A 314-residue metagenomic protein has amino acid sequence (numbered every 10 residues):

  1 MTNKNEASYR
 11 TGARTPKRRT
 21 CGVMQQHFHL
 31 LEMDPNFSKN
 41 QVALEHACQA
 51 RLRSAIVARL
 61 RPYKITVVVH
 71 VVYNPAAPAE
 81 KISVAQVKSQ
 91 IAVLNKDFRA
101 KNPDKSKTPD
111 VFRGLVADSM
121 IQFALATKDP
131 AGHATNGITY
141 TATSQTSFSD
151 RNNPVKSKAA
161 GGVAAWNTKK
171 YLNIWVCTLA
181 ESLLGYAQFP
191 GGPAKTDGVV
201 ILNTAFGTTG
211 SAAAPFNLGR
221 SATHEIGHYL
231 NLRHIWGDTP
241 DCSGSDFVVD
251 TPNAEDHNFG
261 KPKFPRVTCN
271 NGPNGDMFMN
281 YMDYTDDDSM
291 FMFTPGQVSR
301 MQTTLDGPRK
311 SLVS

Functional and structural regions predicted by a protein language model:
T2-N167: Propeptide-to-catalytic entry region of secreted or membrane-anchored zinc metalloproteases
V57-R61, G191-A194, P273-N274: Short glycine/proline-enriched loop/turn "hinge" motifs that connect secondary-structure elements and lie
T66-H70, N173-W175, V200, Y281: Soluble periplasmic/extracytoplasmic beta-strand elements of cell-envelope proteins
V72-A77, F206-T208, D287-S289: A short, flexible beta-alpha/helix-coil linker loop
K81-S89, A213-N217, S221, D276 (+1 more regions): Soluble non-cytosolic domains of exported or imported proteins
K88-G260, P265: Metzincin-family zinc-dependent endopeptidase catalytic domain
D250-S314: Metalloprotease/metallohydrolase-associated module, dominated by Zn2+-dependent proteases
